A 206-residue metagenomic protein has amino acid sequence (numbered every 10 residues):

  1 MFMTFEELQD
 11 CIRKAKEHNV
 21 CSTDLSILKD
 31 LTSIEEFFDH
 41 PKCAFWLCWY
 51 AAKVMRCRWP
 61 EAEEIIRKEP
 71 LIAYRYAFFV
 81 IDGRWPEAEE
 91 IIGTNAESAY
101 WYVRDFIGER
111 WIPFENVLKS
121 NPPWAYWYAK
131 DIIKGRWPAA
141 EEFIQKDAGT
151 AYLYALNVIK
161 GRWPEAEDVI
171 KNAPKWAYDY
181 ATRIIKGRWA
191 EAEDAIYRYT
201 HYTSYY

Functional and structural regions predicted by a protein language model:
M1-D131, G135-P164, D168-Y206: Short, glycine-biased loop/turn motifs at secondary-structure junctions and in low-complexity Ser/Thr/Pro-rich termini
